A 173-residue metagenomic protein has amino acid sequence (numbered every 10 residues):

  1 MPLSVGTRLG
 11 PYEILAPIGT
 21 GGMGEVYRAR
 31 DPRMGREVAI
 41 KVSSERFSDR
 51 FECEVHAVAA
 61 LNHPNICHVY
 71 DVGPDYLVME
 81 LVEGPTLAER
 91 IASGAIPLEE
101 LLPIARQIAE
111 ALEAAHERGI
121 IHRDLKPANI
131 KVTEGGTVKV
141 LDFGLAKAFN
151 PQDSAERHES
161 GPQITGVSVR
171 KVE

Functional and structural regions predicted by a protein language model:
M1-E173: Conserved ATP-binding/catalytic core of the eukaryotic-like protein kinase fold, especially serine/threonine kinases
